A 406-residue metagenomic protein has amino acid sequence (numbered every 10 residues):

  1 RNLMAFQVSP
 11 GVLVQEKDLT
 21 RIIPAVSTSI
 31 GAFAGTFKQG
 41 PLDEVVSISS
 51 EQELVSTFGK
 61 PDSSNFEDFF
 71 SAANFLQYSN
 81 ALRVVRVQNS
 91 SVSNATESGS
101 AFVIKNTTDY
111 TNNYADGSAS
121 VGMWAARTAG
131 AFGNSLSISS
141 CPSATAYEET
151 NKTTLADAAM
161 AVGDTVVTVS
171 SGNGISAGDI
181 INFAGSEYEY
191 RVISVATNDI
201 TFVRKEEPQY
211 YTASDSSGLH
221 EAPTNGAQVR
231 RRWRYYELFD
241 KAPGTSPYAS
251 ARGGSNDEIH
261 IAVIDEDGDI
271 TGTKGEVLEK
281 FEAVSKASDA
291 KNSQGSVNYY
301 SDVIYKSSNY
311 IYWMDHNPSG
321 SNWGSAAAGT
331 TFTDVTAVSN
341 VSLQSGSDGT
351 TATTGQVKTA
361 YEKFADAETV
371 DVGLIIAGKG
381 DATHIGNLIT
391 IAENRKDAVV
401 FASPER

Functional and structural regions predicted by a protein language model:
R1-S98, S120-F132, S139-S140: N-terminal-proximal low-complexity accessory segments that begin disordered and transition into the first
S9-K17, T96-T111, G133-T145, D164 (+1 more regions): Charged, amphipathic alpha-helical segments
L19-I22, Y235, S246-S250, T359-D366 (+1 more regions): Generic recognition of flexible, low-complexity loop/linker segments
S27-T28, L42-S49, T168, I175 (+1 more regions): Surface-exposed receptor/substrate recognition regions of extracellular proteins
Y110-A125, A131-Q228: Autoprocessing Asn-cyclization modules and mimics
R231-D240, S246-Y305: Beta-strand-rich solenoidal segments
Y236-F239, T245, S296-A360: Long, low-complexity, polar/charged, intrinsically disordered or flexibly structured peripheral segments
A262-I264, V284, Q294, Y300-D302 (+1 more regions): A glycine-rich, acidic short-motif signal
